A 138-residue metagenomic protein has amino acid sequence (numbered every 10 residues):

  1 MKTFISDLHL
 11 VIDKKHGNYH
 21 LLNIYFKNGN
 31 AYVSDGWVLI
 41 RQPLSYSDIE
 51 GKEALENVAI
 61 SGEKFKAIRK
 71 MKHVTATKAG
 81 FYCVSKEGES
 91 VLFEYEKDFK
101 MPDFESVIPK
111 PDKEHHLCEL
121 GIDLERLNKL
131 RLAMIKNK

Functional and structural regions predicted by a protein language model:
M1-K138: DNA polymerase processivity clamps
